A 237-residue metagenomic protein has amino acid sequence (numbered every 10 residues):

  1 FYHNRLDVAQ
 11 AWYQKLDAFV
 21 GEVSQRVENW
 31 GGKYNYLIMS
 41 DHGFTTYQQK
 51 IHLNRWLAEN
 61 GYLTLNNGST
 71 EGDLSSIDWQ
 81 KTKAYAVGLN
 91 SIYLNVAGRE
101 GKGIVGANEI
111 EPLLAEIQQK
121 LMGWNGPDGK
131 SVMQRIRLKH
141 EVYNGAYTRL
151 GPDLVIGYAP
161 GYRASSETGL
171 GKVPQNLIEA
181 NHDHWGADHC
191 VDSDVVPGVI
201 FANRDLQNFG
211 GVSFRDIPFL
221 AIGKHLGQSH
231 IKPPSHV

Functional and structural regions predicted by a protein language model:
F1-H3, A97-G98: A short small-residue
Y2-Q14: The substrate-binding groove and active-site-proximal loops of carbohydrate-active enzymes, especially glycoside
N4, Q48-H52, V212: Generic recognition of short, well-ordered alpha-helical segments
A11-A18, H52, D216: A general alpha-helical scaffold signature found inside nucleotide-binding enzyme cores
F19-N29, K33, D41, I200-R215 (+1 more regions): A structural signal for the main folded, soluble domain(s) of proteins
E22, V27-G171: Secreted, luminal/periplasmic, and some membrane-associated catalytic domains that remodel anionic oxygen-ester
V96-P127, R204-L206, G210-H236: Non-catalytic, well-ordered alpha-helical segments in soluble enzyme domains
Y158-P218: Low-complexity, glycine/alanine/valine/leucine- and proline-rich hydrophobic stretches
